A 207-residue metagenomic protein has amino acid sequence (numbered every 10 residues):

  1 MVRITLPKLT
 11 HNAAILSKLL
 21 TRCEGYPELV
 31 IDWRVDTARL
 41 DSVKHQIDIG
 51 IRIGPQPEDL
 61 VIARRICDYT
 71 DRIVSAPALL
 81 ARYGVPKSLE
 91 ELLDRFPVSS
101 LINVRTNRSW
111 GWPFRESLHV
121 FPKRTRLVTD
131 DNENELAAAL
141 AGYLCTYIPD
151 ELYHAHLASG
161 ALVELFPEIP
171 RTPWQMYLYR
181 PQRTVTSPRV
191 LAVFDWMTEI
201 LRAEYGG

Functional and structural regions predicted by a protein language model:
M1-E58: Central regulatory/effector-binding core of bacterial HTH transcription factors
R3-T5, G50, S99, T146 (+1 more regions): Short, well-ordered beta-strand segments
P7, A76, P181-Q182: Residue-level recognition of the GNAT/N-acetyltransferase active site
G25, H156, W196: Conserved catalytic core of Hanks-type protein kinase domains
L40, K44, Q56-P173, A203-G207: C-terminal regulatory
L165-G207: A late-sequence structural motif
